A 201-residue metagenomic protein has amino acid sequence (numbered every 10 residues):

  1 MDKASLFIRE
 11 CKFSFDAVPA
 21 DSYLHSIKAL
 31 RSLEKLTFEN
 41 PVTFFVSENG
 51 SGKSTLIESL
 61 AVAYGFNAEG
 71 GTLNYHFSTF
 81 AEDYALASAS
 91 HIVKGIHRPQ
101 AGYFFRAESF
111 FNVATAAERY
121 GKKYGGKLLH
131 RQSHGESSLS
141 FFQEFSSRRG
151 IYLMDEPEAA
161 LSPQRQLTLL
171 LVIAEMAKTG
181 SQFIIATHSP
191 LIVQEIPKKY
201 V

Functional and structural regions predicted by a protein language model:
D2-E34, E39: N-terminal pre-Walker A segment at the start of P-loop NTPase domains
L30-N40, F145-S147, E175-A177: Phosphate-binding P-loop
V42-F44, S54-R119: ABC ATPase nucleotide-binding domain signature region
G50-S51: ATP-binding Walker
Q132-E156, Q164-M176, Q182, E195: GG-anchored amphipathic helix commonly corresponding to the ABC/SMC/Rad50 NBD signature/C-loop
A186-H188: H-loop/switch region of ABC-family ATPase nucleotide-binding domains
E195-V201: Conserved catalytic segment of ABC-fold P-loop ATPases
